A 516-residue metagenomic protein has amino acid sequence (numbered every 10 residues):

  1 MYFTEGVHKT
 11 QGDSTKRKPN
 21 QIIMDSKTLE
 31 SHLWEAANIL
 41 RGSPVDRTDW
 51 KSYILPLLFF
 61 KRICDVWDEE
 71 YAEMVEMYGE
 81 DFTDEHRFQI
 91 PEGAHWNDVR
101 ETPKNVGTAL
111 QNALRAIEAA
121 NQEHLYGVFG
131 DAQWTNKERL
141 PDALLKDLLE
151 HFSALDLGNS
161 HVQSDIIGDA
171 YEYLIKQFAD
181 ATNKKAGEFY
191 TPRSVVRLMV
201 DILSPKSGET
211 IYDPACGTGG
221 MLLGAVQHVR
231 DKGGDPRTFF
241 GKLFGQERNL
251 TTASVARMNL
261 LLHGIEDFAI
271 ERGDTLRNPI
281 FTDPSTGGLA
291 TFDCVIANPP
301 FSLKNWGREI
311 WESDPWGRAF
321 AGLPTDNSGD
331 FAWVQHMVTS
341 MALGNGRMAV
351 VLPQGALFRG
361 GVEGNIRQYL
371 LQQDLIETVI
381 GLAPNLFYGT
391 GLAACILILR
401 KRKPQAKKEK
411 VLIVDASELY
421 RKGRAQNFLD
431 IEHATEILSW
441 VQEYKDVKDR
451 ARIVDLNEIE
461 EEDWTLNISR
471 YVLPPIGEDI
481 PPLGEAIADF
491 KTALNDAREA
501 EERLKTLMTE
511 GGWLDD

Functional and structural regions predicted by a protein language model:
M1-S207, A269-I280, G381-N385, K407-S417 (+1 more regions): Non-catalytic, mostly N-terminal accessory regions of nucleic-acid modification and defense proteins
Y2, G6, K16-R17, P284-D516: A conserved structural/catalytic subdomain of Rossmann-like adenosyl-cofactor enzymes
I22, E138-P141, N159-Q163, E188 (+5 more regions): Alpha-helix initiation/capping motif
L29, D46-D49, L144, I166 (+11 more regions): Helical mechanochemical/support elements of P-loop NTPase systems and associated helical scaffolds
K61, I175, G219, R230 (+3 more regions): Charged, amphipathic alpha-helical interaction segments
K185-A297, S302-S313, G317, F331-A332 (+3 more regions): Conserved S-adenosyl-L-methionine
